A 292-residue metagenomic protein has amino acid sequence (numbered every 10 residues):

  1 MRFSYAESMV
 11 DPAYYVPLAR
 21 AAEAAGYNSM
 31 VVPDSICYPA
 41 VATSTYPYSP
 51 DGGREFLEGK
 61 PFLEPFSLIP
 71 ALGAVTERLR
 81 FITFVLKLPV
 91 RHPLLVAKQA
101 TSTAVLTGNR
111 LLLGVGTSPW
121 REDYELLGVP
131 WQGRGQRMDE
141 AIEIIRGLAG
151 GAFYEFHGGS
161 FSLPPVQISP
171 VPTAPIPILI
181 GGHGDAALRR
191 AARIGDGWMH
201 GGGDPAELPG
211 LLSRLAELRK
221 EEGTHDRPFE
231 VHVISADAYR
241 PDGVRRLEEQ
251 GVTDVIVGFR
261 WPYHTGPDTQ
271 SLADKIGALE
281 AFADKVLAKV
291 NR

Functional and structural regions predicted by a protein language model:
M1-R292: Active-site-adjacent structural elements that line small-molecule/cofactor binding pockets in enzymes
